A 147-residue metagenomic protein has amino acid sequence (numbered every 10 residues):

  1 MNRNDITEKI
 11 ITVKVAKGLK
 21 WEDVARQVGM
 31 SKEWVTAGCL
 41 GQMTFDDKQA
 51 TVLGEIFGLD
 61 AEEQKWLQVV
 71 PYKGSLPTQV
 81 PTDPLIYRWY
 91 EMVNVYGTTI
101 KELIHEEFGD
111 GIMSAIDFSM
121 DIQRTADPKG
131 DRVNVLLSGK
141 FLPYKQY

Functional and structural regions predicted by a protein language model:
M1-K65: Long, hydrophobic N-terminal alpha-helical segment
E63-P143: Helix-turn-helix/homeodomain-like alpha-helical modules used for DNA recognition and transcription-factor dimerization
K145-Y147: Short, charged, solvent-exposed linker or helix-capping segments at domain edges/interfaces that act as flexible hinges
